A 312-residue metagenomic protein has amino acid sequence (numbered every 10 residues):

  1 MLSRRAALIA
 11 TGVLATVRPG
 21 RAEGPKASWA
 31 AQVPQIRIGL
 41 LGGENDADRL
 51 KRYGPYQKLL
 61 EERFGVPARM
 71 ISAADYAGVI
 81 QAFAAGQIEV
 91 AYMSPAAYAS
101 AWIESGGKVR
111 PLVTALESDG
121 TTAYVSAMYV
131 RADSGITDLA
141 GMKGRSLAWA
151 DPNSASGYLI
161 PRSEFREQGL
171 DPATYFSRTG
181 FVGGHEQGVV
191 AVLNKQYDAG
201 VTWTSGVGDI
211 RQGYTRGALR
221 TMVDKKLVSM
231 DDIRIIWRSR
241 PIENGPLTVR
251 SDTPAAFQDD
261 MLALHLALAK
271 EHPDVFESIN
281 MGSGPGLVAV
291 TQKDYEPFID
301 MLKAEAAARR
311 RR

Functional and structural regions predicted by a protein language model:
M1-L14, R18: N-terminal secretory signal peptides and thylakoid transit peptides that target proteins across membranes
K26-L40, E44-P55, E61, V249-R312: An extracytoplasmic/periplasmic, membrane-proximal ligand-sensing/linker region
A27-A99: Extracytoplasmic small-molecule ligand-binding "clamshell" domains of the periplasmic binding protein/Venus flytrap
I38-R63, A96, T121-Y197, D274-V275 (+1 more regions): Bilobed "Venus flytrap"/periplasmic-binding protein-like clamshell domains and structurally analogous long
L41-G42, V125-I136, W237-A255: A bilobed periplasmic-binding-protein/Venus flytrap-type ligand-binding module shared by bacterial periplasmic
A73-Y76, Q87-S105, A115, V201-G208 (+1 more regions): Beta->alpha turn/N-cap motifs
K108-T121, D232-R238: A structural signal for short loop-to-beta-strand junctions that line the ligand-binding cleft of periplasmic/secreted
S146-A148, P152-P254: Pocket-lining segment of extracytoplasmic ligand-binding domains
